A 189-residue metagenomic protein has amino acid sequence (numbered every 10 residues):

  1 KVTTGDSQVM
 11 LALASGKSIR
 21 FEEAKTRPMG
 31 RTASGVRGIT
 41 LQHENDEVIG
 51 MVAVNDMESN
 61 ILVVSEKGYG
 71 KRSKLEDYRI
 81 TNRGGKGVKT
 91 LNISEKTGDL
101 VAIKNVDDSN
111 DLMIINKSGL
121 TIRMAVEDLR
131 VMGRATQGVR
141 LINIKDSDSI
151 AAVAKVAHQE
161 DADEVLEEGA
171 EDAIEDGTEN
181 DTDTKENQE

Functional and structural regions predicted by a protein language model:
K1-E189: C-terminal interaction appendages of subunits in large macromolecular complexes
